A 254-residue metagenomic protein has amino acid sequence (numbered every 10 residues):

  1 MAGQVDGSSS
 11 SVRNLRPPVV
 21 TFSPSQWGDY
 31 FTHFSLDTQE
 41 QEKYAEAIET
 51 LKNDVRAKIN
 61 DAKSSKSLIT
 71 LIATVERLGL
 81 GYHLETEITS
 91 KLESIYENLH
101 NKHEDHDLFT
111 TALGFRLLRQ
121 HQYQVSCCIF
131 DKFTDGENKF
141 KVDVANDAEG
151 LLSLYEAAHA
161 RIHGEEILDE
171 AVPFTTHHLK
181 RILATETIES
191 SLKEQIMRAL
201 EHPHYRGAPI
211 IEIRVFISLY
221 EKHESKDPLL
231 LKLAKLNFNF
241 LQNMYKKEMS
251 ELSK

Functional and structural regions predicted by a protein language model:
M1-K254: Terpene synthase/cyclase
